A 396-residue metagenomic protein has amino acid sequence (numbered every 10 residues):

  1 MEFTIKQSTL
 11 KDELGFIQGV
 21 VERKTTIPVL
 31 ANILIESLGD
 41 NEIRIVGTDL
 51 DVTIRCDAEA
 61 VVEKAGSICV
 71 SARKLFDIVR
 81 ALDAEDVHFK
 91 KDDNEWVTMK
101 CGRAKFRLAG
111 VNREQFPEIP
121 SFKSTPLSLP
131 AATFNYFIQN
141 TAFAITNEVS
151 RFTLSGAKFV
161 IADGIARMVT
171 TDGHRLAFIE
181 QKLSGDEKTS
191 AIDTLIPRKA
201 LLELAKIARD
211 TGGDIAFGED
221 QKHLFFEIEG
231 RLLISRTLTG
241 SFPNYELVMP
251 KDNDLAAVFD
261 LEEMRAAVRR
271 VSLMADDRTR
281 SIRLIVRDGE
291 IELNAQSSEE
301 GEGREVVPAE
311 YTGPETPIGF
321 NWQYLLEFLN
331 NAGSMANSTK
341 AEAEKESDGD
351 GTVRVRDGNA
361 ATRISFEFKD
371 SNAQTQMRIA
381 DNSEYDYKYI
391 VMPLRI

Functional and structural regions predicted by a protein language model:
M1-I396: Structural preference for solvent-exposed beta-strand-turn elements and adjacent flexible terminal/loop segments within
